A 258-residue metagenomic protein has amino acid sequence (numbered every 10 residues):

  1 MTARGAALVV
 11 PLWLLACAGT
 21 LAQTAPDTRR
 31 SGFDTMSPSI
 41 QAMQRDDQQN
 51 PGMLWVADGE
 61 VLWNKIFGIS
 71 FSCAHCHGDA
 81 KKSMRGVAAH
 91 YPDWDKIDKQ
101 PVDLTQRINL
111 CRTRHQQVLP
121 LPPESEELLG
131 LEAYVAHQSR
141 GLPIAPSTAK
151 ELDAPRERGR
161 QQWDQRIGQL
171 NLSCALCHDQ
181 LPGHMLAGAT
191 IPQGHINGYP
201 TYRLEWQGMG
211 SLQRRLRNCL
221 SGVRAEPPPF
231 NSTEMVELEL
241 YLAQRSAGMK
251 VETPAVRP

Functional and structural regions predicted by a protein language model:
T2-W55, K82, P92-E157, G183 (+3 more regions): Post-cleavage N-terminal segment of exported redox proteins
D47-D79: N-terminal, post-signal-peptide region of Sec/Tat-exported proteins
V56-N64, R156-Q165: Short, intrinsically disordered, charge-biased short linear motifs at domain edges
G68-K81, L131, G159, L170-L181 (+2 more regions): The canonical Cys-X-X-Cys-His
M84-Y91, L186-P192: Short cysteine/histidine-rich zinc-coordinating motifs and their immediately flanking basic loops
A175-H184, G188-Y202, M209: An amphipathic alpha-helical core segment
